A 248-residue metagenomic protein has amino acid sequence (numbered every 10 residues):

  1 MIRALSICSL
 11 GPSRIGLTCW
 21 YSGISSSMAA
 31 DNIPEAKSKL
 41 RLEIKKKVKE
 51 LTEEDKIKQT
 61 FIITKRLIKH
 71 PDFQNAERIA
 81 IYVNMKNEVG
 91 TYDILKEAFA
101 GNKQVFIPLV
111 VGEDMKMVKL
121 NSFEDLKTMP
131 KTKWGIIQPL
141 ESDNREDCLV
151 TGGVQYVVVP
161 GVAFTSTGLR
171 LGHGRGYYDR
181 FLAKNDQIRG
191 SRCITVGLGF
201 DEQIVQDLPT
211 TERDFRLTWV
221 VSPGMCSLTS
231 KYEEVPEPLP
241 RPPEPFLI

Functional and structural regions predicted by a protein language model:
I2-E35, K39, K46, L140-V159 (+2 more regions): Surface-exposed, charge/polar-rich loops and edge strands
I2-G153: N-terminal active-site beta-alpha-beta segment that forms phosphate/nucleotide-binding and substrate-recognition loops
G174: Short polar/charged helix/loop
